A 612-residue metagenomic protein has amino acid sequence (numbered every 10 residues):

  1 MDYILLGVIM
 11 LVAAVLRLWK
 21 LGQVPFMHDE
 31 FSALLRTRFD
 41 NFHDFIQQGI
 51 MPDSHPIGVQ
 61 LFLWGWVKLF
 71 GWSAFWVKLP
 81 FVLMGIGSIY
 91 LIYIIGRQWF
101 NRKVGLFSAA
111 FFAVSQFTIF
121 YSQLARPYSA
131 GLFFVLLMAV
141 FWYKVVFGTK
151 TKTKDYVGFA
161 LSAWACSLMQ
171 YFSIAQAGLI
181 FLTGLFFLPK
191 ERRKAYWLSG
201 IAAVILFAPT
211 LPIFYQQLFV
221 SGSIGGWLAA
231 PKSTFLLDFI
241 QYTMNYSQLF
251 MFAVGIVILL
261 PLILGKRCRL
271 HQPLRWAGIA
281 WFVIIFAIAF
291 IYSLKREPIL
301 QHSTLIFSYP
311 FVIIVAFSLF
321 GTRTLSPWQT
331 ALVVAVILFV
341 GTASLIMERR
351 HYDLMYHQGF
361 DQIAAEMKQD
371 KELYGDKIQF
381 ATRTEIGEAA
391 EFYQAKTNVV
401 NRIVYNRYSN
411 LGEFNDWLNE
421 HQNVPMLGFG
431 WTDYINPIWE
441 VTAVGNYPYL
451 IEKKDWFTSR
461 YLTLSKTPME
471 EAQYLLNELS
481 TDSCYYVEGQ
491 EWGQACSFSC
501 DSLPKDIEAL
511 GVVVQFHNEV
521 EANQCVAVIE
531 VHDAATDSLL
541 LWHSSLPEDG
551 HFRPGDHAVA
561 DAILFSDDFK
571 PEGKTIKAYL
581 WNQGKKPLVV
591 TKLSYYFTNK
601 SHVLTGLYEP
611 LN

Functional and structural regions predicted by a protein language model:
I4, C268, F317, H602-T605 (+1 more regions): Intrinsic-disorder/low-complexity peptide segments enriched for small residues
L6-S465: Membrane-proximal helix-loop-helix interfaces that form the catalytic/acceptor-binding platform of multi-pass membrane
V24, K466-N612: Extracellular and organelle-lumenal recognition/adhesion modules and their flexible linkers in secreted
